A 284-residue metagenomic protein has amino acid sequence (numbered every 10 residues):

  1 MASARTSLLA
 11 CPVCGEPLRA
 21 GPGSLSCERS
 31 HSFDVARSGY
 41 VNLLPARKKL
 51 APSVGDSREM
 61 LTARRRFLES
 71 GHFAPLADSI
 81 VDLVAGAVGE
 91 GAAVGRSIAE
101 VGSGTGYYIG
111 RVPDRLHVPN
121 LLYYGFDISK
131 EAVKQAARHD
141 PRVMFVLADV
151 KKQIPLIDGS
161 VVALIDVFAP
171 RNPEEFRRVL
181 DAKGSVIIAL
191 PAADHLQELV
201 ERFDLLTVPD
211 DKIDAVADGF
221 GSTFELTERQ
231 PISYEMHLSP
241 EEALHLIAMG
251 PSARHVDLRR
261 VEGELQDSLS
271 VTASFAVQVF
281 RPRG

Functional and structural regions predicted by a protein language model:
M1-S53: N-terminal auxiliary segments of SAM/dcSAM-dependent transferases
T6, Q230-G284: Conserved Class I S-adenosyl-L-methionine
K49-L50, G55-S79, L83: Class I SAM-dependent methyltransferase Rossmann-like catalytic core, especially the SAM/SAH-binding loop
S97-E100, G104-Q153: Class I SAM-dependent methyltransferase SAM/SAH-binding core
K151-A163: A short acidic, Gly/Pro-enriched loop at the edge of an enzyme's catalytic core that lines a small-molecule cofactor
F168-L180: A short, conserved alpha-helix within the catalytic core of class I
K183-H195: Conserved beta-strand signature within the Rossmann-like core of class I S-adenosyl-L-methionine
V200-G221: Conserved Class I S-adenosyl-L-methionine
